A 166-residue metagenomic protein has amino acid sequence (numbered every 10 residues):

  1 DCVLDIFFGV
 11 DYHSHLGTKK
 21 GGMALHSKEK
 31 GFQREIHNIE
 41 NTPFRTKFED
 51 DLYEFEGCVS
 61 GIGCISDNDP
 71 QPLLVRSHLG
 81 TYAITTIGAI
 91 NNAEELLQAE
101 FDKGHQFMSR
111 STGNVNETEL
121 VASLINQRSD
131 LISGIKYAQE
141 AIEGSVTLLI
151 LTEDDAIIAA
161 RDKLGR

Functional and structural regions predicted by a protein language model:
D1-R166: Conserved short alpha-helical segments that host acidic/polar catalytic motifs at enzyme active sites
